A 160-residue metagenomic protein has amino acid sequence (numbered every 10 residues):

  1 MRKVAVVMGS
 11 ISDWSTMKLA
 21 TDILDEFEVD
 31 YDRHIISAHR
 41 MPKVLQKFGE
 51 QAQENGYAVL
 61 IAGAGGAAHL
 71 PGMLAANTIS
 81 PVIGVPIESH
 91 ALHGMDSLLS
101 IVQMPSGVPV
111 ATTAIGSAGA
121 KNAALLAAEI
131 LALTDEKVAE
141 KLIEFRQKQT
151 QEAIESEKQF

Functional and structural regions predicted by a protein language model:
R2, V29-D32, S80, Q103-T112: Glycine/charged-rich beta-loop-alpha catalytic/anionic-binding loops adjacent to active sites
R2-R40: Glycine-rich phosphate/diphosphate-binding loop of Rossmann-like nucleotide-binding domains
M8-S15, L19, M95-F160: C-terminal binding/interaction regions
I11, I36-A38, G65-G66, I87-H90 (+1 more regions): Short, ordered loop/turn segments at secondary-structure junctions
D13-K18, M41-L45, A64-M73, L92-M95 (+1 more regions): Short glycine/serine/threonine-rich phosphate/pyrophosphate-binding segments that cradle anionic phosphate groups
R33-Q53: N-terminal beta-loop-helix "entrance" segment that forms/cooperates in small-molecule cofactor or anionic ligand
F48-P86: Glycine-rich phosphate-binding loop
N77-V102, S106: Glycine/small-residue-rich loop that forms an oxyanion/phosphate-binding "nest" at active or ligand-binding sites
